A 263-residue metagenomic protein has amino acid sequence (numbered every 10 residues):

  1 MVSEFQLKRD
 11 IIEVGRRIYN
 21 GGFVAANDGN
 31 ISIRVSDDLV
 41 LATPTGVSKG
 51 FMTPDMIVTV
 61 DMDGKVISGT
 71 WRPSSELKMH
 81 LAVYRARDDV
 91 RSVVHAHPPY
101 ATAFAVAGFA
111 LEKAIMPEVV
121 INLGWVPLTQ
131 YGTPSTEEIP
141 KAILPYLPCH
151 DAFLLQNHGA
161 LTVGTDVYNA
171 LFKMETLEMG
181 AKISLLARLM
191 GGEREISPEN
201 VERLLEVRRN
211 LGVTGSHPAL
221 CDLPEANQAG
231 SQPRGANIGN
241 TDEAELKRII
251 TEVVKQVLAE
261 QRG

Functional and structural regions predicted by a protein language model:
M1-G263: Glycine-rich flexible loops
